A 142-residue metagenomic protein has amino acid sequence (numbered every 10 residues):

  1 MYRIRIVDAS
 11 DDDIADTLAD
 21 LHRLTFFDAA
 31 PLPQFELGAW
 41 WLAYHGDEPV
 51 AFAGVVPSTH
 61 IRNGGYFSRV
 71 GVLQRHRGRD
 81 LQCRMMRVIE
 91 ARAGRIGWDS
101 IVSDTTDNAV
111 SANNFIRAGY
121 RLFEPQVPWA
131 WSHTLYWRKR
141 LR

Functional and structural regions predicted by a protein language model:
Y2-S68, L73-R75, R92, P128: Acetyl-CoA-dependent GNAT
D12, R79, A109: Loop/helix-junction capping segments adjacent to catalytic residues or to phosphate/diphosphate-binding pockets
G38, S132-Y136: Short hydrophobic/aromatic beta-strand or adjacent loop that forms the aromatic wall/cage of a ligand/substrate-binding
Y44-G46, R138-L141: Active-site beta-strand termini and strand-to-loop segments that position acidic
V72, G78-A91, R117: Conserved acetyl-CoA-binding loop-helix of GNAT-fold acetyltransferases
A93-T106: Conserved GNAT acetyl-CoA-binding A-motif
T106-P125, W129-S132: Conserved active-site alpha-helix within GNAT-family acetyltransferase domains
